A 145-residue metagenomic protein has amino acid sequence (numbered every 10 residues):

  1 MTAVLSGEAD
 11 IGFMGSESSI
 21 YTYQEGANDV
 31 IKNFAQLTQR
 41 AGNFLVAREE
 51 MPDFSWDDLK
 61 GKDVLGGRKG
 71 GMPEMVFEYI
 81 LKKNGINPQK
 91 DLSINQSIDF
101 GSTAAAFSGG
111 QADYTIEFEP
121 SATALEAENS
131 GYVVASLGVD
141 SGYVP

Functional and structural regions predicted by a protein language model:
A3, E8, E17-Y21, D58 (+4 more regions): Extracytoplasmic/secreted proteins, especially bacterial periplasmic and envelope-associated proteins
L5-E17, G26-I31, K62-V64, S108-E117 (+1 more regions): Alpha-to-beta junction loops
I11, Y21, V30-L37, G42: Short beta-strand-centered segments that line the small-molecule binding cleft or hinge of alpha/beta clamshell
S18, E49, D99-P145: Pocket-lining segment of extracytoplasmic ligand-binding domains
E25, E74-Q96, Q111, E126-S130: Ligand-binding cleft/hinge of the Venus flytrap
A35, K62-M72, N84, Q89-F100 (+2 more regions): Short beta-strand->loop
T38-V46, G67-L81, G101, G138-P145: Extracytoplasmic ligand-binding site segments that recognize negatively charged/polar headgroups
R48-V64: Flexible hinge/capping segments at coil-to-helix
